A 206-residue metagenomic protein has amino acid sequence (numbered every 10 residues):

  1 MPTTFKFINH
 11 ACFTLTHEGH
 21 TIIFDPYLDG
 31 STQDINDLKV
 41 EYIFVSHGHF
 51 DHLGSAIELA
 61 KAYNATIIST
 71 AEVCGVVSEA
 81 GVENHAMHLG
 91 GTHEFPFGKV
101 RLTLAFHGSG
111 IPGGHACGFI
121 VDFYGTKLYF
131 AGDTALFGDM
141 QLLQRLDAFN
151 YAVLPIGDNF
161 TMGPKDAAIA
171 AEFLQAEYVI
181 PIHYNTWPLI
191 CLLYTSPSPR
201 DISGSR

Functional and structural regions predicted by a protein language model:
M1-L38, M87-R145: Core dinuclear metal-dependent hydrolase active-site scaffold
F24-D25, T66-A71, E83-G90, Y151-I156 (+1 more regions): Short hydrophobic/aromatic-enriched beta-strand-loop microsegments
L28-V76, L146-V153: Active-site metal-binding motif and surrounding structural segment of the metallo-beta-lactamase
S31, H49-G54, C74-V76, T92-H93 (+4 more regions): Active-site environment of divalent metal-dependent phosphoester hydrolases
V40-F44, G81-M87: Active-site regions of enzymes building and remodeling cell-envelope glycoconjugates
E79-G81, L192-S196: Short, aromatic/basic amphipathic alpha-helical patches
V121-E177, I182-I190: Metallo-beta-lactamase
Y194-R206: Single conserved hydrophobic/aromatic residue that forms the stacking wall/gate of nucleotide- or nucleobase-binding
